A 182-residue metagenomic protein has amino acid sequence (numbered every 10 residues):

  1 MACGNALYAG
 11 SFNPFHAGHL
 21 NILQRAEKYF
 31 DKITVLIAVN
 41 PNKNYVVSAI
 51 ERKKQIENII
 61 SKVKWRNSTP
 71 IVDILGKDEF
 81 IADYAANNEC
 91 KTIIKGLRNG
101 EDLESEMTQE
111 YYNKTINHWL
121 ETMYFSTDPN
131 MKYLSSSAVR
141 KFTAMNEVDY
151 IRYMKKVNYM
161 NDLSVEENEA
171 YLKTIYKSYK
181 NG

Functional and structural regions predicted by a protein language model:
M1-G182: Nucleotidyltransferase catalytic core that binds NTPs
